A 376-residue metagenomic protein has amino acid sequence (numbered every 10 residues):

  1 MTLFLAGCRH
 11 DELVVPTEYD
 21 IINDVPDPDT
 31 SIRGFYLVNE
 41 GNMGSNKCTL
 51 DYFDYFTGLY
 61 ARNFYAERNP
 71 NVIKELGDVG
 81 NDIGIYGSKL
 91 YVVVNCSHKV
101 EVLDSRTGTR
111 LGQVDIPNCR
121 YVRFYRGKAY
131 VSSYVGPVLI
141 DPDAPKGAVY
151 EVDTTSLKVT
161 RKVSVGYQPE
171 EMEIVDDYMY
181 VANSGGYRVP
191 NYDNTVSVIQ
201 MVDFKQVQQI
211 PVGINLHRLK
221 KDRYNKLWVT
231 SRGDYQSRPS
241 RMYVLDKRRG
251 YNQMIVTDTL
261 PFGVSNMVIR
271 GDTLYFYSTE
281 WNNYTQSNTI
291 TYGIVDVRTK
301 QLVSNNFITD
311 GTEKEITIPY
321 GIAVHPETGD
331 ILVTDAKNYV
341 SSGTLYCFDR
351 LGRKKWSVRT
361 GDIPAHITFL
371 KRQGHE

Functional and structural regions predicted by a protein language model:
F4-G7: C-terminal motif of bacterial Sec signal peptides marking the signal peptidase cleavage site
R9-E376: Predominantly soluble domains enriched in secretory-pathway, periplasmic, or organellar proteins
